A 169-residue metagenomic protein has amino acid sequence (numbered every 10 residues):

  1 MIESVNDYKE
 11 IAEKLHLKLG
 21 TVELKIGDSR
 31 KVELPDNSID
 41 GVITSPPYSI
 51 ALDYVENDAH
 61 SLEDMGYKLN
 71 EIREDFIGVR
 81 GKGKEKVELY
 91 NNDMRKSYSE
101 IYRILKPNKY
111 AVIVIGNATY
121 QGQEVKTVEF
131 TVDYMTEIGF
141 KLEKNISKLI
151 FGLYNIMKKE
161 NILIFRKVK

Functional and structural regions predicted by a protein language model:
M1-I43, S49-D53: SAM-dependent nucleic-acid methyltransferase catalytic core
L34, Q123, L153-M157: Short glycine-biased active-site loop of nucleotidyltransferases that positions the nucleotide triphosphate and helps
P35-N37, V55, G122-K126: A short acidic (Asp/Glu
G41, P47-E100, L105: SAM-dependent methyltransferase catalytic-core segment centered on the flexible catalytic loop and adjoining short
V79-I138: Conserved Class I SAM-dependent methyltransferase catalytic core
K106, I138, N155-K169: Core SAM-dependent methyltransferase catalytic element
F140-F151: Conserved S-adenosyl-L-methionine
